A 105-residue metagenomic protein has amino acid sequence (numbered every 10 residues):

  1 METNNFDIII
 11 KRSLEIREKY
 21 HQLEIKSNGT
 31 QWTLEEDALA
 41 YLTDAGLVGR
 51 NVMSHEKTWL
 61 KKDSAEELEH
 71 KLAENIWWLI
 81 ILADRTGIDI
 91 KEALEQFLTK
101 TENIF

Functional and structural regions predicted by a protein language model:
M1-L72, I76-F105: Flexible "arm" and connector segments at domain edges
